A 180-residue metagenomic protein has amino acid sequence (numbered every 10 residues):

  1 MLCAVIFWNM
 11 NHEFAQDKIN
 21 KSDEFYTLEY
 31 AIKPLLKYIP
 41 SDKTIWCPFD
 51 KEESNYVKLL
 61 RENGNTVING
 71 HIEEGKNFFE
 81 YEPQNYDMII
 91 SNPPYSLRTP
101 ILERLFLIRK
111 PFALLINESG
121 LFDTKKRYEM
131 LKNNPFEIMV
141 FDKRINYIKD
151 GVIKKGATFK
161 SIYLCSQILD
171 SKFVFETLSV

Functional and structural regions predicted by a protein language model:
L2-V180: Class I S-adenosyl-L-methionine-dependent methyltransferase catalytic core
